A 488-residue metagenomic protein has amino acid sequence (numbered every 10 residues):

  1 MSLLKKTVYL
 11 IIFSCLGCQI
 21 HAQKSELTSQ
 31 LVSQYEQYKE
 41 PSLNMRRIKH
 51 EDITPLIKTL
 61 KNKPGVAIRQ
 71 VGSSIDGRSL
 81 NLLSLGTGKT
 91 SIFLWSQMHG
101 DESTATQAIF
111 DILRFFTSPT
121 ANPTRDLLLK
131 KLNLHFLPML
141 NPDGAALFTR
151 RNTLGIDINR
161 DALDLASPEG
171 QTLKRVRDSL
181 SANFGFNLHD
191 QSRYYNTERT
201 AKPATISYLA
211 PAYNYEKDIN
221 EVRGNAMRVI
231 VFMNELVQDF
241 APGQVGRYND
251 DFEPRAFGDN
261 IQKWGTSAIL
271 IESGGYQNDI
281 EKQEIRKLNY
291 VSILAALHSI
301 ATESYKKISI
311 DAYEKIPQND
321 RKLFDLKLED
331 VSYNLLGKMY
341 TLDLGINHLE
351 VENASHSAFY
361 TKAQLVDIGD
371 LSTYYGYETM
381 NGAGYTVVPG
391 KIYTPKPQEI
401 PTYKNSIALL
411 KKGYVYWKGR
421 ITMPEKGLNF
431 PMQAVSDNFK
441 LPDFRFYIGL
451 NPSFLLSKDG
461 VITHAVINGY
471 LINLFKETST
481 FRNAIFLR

Functional and structural regions predicted by a protein language model:
M1-E26: Bacterial Sec-dependent N-terminal signal peptides
L3, A22-R47, L180, L209-D218 (+1 more regions): C-terminal accessory segments enriched in acidic
K24-S79: Short glycine- and acidic-rich boundary segments immediately preceding or forming the N-terminal edge of structured
I68-G72, A121-D126, Q244-D250: Surface-exposed patches in mature extracellular/periplasmic domains of secreted proteins
V71-S73, L85, S96, L137-N141 (+2 more regions): Active-site-proximal beta-strand/loop segments in catalytic clefts of secreted hydrolases
I75-G100: Acidic/His- and Gly-rich active-site-bordering loop/insert found across diverse amide/peptide-bond hydrolases
G77, P123, F257-N260: Short beta-strand/turn micro-motifs at beta-sheet edges
K89-S91, M98, S103-G243, Q262: Active-site/substrate-binding loop(s) of hydrolase catalytic cores
